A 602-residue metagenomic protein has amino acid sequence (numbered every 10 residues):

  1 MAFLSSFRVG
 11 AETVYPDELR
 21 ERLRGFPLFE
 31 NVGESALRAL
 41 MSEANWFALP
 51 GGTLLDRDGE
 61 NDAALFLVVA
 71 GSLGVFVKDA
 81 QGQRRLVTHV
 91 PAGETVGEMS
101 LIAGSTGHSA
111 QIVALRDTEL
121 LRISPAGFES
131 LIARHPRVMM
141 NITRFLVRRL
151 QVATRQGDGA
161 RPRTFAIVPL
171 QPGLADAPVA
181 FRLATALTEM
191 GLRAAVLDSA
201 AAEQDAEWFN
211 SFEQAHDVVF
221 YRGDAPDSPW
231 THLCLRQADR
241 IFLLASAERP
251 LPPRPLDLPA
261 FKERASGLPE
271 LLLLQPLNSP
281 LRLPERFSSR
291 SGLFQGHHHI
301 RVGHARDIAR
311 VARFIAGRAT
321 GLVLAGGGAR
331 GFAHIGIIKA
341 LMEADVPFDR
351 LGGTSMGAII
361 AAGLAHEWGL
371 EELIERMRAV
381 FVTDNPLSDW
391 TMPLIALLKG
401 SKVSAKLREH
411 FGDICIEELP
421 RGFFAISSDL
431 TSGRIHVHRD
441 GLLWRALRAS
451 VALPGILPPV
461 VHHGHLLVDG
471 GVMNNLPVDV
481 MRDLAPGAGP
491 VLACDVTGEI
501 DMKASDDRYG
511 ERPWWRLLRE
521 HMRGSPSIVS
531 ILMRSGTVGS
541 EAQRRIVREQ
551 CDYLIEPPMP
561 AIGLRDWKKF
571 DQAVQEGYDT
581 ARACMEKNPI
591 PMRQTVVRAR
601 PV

Functional and structural regions predicted by a protein language model:
M1-P169, A175-A177: Cytosolic regulatory regions built on CNB/CRP/Popeye-like sensor folds
D158-A200, T320-G326: Walker A (P-loop) phosphate-binding motif
A195-G223: Switch I (G2) and immediately adjacent beta-strands of P-loop GTPase domains
E213-W230, V468-V472: Switch II (G3) loop of P-loop NTPases
Y221-R301, T497: Conserved catalytic-core segment of NTP-binding enzymes
P269, L274-F294, G303-D307, T320 (+4 more regions): Non-catalytic peripheral regions of patatin-like phospholipases
H304-L351, K406: Helix-rich "cap/lid" substructures immediately adjacent to catalytic or cofactor-binding pockets
A325, P347-H366: Catalytic nucleophile loop
